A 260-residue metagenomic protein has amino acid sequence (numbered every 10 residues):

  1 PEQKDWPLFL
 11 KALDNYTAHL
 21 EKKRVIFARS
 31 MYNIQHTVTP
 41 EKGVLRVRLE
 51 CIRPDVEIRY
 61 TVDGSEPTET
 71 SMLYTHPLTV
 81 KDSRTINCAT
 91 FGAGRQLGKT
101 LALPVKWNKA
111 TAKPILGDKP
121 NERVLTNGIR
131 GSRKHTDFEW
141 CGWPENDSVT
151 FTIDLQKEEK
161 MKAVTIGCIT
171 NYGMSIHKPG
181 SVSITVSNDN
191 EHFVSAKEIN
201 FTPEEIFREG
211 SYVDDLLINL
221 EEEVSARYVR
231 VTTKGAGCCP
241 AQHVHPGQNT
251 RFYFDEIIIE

Functional and structural regions predicted by a protein language model:
P1, P67-T68, G173-M174: Flexible loop/turn segments at secondary-structure boundaries
P1-L8: Active-site core of glycosidic bond-cleaving carbohydrate-active enzymes
K11-T150, T165, I169, K178: Short, compositionally stereotyped local motifs that mark structural "simplifiers"
T37-E41, E50-I52, K81, K106-N108 (+7 more regions): A structural detector for beta-sheet-dominated domains
V80, E204-Y212: Short proline/glycine- and polar residue-rich coil/turn motifs
L116-V124, E209-E221: Short, surface-exposed secondary-structure junctions/capping segments
R133-K197, Y212-E260: Aromatic, loop-rich ligand-recognition surfaces of beta-strand-rich domains
S195-I206: Solvent-exposed serine/threonine-rich low-complexity stretches and specific carbohydrate-binding patches
